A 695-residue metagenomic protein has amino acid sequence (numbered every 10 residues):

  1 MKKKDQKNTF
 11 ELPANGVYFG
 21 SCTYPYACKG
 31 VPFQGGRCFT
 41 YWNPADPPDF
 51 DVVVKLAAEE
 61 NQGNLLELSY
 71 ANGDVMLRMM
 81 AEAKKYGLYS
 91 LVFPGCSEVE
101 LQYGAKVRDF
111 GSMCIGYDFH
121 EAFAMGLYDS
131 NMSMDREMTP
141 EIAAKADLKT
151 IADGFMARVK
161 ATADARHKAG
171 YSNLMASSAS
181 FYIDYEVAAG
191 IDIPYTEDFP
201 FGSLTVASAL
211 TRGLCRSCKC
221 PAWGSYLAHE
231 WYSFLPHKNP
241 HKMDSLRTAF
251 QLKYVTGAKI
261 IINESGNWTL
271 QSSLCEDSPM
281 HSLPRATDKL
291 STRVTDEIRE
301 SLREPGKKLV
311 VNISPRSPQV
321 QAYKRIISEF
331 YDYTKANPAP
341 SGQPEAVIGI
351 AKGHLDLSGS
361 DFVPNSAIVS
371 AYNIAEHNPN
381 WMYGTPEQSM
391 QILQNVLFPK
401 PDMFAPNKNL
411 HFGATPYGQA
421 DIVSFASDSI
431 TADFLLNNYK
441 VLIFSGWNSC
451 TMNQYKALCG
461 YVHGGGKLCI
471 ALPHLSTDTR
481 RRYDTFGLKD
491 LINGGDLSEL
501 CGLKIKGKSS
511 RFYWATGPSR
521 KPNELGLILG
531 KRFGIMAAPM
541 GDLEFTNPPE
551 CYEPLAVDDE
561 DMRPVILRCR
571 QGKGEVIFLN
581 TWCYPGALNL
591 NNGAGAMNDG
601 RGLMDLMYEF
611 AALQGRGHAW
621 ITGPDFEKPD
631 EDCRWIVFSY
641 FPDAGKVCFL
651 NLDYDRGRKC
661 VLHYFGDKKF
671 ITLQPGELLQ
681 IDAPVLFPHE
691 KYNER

Functional and structural regions predicted by a protein language model:
M1-Y89, G104-M125, M134-T139, F434-Y439 (+3 more regions): Mature N-terminal, pre-catalytic/accessory segment of carbohydrate-active enzymes
P13-A45, T292-N438: Aromatic-Pro/Gly-enriched surface loop or interdomain linker that acts as a lid/target-recognition segment
G20-T23, L91-E98, T150-Y182, A222-H229 (+2 more regions): Aromatic-lined carbohydrate-recognition surfaces of secreted/lumenal glycan-active proteins
P47-A58, G73-L77, A81-Y86, Y383-G487 (+2 more regions): Helical hinge/lid and interdomain linker segments adjacent to catalytic or ligand-binding clefts that mediate domain
L101-D109, A165-L210, W231-H241: Substrate-binding cleft/loops of secretory-pathway carbohydrate-active enzymes
I191, L210-M243, T269-H281, L309-I313: Active-site clefts of carbohydrate-active enzymes
Q343-M382, N437, R563-G593, E627-F665 (+1 more regions): Carbohydrate-binding surface patches
N448-R532: A glycine-rich, often tryptophan-bearing local segment used as a flexible ligand/cofactor-contacting loop or short
